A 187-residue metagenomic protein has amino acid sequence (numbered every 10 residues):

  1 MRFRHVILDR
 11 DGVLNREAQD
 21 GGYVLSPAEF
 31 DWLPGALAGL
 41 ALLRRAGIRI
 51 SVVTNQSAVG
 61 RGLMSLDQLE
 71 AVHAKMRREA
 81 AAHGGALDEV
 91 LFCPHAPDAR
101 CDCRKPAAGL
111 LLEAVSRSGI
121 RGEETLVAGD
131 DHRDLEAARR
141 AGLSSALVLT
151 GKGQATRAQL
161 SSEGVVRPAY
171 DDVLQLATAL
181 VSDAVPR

Functional and structural regions predicted by a protein language model:
M1-S51: Active-site neighborhood of HAD-like aspartate-dependent phosphohydrolases
R2-V6, L66-D88, P97-V127, D131-R187: Asp-based, Mg2+/Mn2+-dependent phosphohydrolase catalytic module
V13, S57, H132: Short glycine-rich anion-binding loops that position phosphate/pyrophosphate groups of nucleotides and phosphorylated
L14-P34, V59-Q68, R78, A82-A86 (+1 more regions): Metal-dependent phosphoesterase signature
